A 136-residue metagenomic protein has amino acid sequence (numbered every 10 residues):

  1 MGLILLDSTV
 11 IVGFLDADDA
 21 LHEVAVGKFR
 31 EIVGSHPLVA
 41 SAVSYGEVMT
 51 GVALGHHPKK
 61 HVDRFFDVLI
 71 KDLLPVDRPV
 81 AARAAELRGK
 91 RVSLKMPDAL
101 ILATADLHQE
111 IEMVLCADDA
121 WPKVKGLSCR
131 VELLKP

Functional and structural regions predicted by a protein language model:
M1-L3, L102-P136: Acidic, PIN/NYN-like endoribonuclease modules and their adjacent C-terminal/linker elements
M1-V39, V52-R64, K123, K135-P136: Short, well-structured N-terminal submotif of metal-dependent ribonuclease cores
L6, A40, P75, M96 (+1 more regions): Short beta-strand scaffold positions
V10, S44, V80, L100-I101 (+1 more regions): Alpha-helix capping/helix-boundary segments
A17, I70-R91: Acidic catalytic patch
G34-L38, I70-D72, Q109-M113: Short active-site oxyanion
V43-L74, P79: Active-site-proximal, substrate-binding regions of enzyme catalytic domains and RNA-binding/basic surfaces
G46-M49, A85, L102: Amphipathic alpha-helical segments within well-ordered protein domains
